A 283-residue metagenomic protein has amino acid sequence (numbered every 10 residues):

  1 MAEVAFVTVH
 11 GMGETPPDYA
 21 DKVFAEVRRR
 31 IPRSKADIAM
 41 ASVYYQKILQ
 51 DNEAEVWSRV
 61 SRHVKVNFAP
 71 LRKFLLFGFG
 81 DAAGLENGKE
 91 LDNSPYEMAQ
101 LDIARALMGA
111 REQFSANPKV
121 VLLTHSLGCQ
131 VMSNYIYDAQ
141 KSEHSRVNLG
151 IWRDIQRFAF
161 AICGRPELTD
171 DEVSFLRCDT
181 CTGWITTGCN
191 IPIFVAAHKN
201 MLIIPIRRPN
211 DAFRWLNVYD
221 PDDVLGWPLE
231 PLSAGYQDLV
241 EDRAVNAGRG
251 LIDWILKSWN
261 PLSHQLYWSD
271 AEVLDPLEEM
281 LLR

Functional and structural regions predicted by a protein language model:
M1-R62, A82-L123, L127-R283: Lipid deacylating catalytic domains
V60-P70: Short, structured active-site "lid" loops
P70-E86: A hydrophobic C-terminal alpha-helical subdomain
